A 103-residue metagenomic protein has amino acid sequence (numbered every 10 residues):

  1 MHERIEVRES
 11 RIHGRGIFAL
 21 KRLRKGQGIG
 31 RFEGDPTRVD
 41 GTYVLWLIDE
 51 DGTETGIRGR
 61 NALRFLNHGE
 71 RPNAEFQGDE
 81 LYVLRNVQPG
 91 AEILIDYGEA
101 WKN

Functional and structural regions predicted by a protein language model:
M1-N103: Conserved catalytic SET/PR domain of SAM-dependent protein methyltransferases, capturing the structural core that binds
